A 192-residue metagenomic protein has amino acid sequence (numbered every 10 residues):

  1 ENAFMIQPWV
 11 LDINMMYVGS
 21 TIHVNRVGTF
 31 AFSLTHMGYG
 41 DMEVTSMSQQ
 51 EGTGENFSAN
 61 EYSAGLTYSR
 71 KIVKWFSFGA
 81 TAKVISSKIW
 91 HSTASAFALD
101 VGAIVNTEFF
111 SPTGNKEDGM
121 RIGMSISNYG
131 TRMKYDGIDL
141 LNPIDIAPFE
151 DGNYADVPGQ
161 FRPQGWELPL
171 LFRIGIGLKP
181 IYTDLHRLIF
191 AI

Functional and structural regions predicted by a protein language model:
E1-I192: Subset of outer-membrane beta-barrel
